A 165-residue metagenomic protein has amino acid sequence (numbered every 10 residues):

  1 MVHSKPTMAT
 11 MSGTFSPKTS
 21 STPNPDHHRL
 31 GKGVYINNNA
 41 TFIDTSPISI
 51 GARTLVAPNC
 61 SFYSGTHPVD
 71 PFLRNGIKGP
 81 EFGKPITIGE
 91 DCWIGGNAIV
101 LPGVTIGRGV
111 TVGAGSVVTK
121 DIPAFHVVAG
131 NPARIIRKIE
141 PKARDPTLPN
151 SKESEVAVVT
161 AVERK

Functional and structural regions predicted by a protein language model:
M1-M11, V69, A133-R137, P141-K165: Terminal amphipathic alpha-helical/low-complexity segments used for targeting or macromolecular assembly
P6, G13-T105, I139-E140, R144-T147: Flexible, glycine/small-residue-enriched loop-and-beta-strand segment within the central core of proteins
I48, A124-H126, R134: Glycine-centered loop/turn positions within well-structured domains that cap or flank conserved ligand/cofactor-binding
G95, L101, G113, V118-T119 (+1 more regions): Short hydrophobic beta-strand segments in globular cytosolic domains
T105-V127: C-terminal/domain-terminus segments
